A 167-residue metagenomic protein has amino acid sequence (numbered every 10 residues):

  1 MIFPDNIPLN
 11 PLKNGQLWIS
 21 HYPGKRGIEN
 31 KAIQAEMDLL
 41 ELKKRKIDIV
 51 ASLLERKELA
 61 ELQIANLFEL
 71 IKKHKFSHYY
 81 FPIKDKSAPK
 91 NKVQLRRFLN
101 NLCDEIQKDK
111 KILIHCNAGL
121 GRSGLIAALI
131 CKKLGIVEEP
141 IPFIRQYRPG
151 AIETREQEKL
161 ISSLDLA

Functional and structural regions predicted by a protein language model:
M1-L113, L125-A167: Cys-dependent protein tyrosine phosphatase-like superfamily
C116: Short cysteine clusters
G119: Conserved G/P- and acidic residue-centered "switch" motifs that form tight phosphate/ATP-binding loops in soluble
R122: Conserved SAM/SAH-binding loop-helix junction of Class I S-adenosyl-L-methionine-dependent methyltransferases
